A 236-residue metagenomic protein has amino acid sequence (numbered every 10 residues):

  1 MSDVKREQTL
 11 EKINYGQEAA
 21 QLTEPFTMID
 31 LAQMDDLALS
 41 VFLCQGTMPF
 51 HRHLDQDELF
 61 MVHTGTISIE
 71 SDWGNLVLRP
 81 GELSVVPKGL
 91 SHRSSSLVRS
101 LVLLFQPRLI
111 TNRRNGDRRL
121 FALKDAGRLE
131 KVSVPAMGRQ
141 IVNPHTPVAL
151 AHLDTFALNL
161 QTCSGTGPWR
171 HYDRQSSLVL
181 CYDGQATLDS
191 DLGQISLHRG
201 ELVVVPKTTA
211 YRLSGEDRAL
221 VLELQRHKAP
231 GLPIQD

Functional and structural regions predicted by a protein language model:
M1-S40, R113-L160, P168: A short, N-terminal "cap"/entry segment at the start of jelly-roll beta-barrel domains of the cupin/DSBH fold
L22, F50-R52, W169-H171: Short loop/turn motifs at secondary-structure junctions and domain boundaries
D35, H63-T64, R79-P80, V98 (+2 more regions): A cytosolic small-molecule/anion-sensing beta-strand core signal
A38, T66-S68, N75, S91 (+6 more regions): Structural motif
L43-Q45, R52-S71, F105, C163-S164 (+1 more regions): Short, conserved beta-strand element in jelly-roll/cupin
W73-K88, D191-T208: Short acidic-glycine-tyrosine-enriched beta hairpin
K88-R118, R199, K207-I234: Ligand-binding loop in jelly-roll beta-barrel domains
T146-D183, T187-L192, R199: Acidic/His-leaning functional-site neighborhoods
